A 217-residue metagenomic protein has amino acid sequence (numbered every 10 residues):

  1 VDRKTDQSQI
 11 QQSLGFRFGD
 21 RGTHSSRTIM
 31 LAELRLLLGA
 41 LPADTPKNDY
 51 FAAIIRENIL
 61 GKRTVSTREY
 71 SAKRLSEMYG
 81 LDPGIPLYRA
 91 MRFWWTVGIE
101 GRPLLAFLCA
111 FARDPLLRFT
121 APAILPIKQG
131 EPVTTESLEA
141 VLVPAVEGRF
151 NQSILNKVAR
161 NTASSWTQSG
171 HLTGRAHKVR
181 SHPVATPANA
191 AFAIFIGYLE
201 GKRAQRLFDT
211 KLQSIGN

Functional and structural regions predicted by a protein language model:
D2-P115, T120-I124, V133: Eukaryotic partner-binding/assembly regions in large regulatory complexes
R63-S71, F150-Q168, N217: Short amphipathic alpha-helical interaction segments
F119-A123, A140, S164: Contiguous, well-ordered alpha-helical segments that form the cores/surfaces of helical PPI scaffolds
A121-P122, E147, R180-P183: Nucleic-acid enzyme cleavage-core boundary/entry regions
I127: Acyl-donor binding region in acyl/amide transferases
G130-T134, N151-N156, L172-A185: Short acidic alpha-helical/loop segments enriched in Asp/Glu that coordinate divalent cations
V133-G148: DNA-recognition alpha helix
T173-N217: Accessory, usually C-terminal, subdomains that scaffold auxiliary metal cofactors
